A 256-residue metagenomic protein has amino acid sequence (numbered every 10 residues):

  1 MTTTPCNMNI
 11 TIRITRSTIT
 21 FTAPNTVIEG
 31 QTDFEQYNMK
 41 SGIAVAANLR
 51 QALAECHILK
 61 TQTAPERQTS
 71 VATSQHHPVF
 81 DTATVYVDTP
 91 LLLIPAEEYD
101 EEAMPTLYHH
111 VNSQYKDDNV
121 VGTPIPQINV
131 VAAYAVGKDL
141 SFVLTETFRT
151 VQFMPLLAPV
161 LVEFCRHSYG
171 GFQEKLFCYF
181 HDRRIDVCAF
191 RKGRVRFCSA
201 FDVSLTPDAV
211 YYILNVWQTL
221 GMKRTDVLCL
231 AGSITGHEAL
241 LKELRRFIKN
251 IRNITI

Functional and structural regions predicted by a protein language model:
M1-I28: N-terminal basic/disordered segments at the start of proteins
N7, F80-T82, Q173, R224-V227: A general structural motif
N7-N9, Q51, E55-L59, G232 (+1 more regions): RNase H-like, metal-dependent nuclease domains and their acidic two-metal-ion catalytic environment used
N7-R13, T84, K175-Y179: Short glycine-aspartate micro-motif
N9, I128-V131, V227-C229: Short active-site oxyanion
R16-T20, Y37, T69, Q75 (+1 more regions): Small-residue (GG/TT-enriched) beta-loop-alpha framework at ligand/catalytic clefts
P24, G30-T63, S70, S74-R166: Active-site neighborhood for divalent-cation/phosphate handling
R196-I256: Accessory, usually C-terminal, subdomains that scaffold auxiliary metal cofactors
